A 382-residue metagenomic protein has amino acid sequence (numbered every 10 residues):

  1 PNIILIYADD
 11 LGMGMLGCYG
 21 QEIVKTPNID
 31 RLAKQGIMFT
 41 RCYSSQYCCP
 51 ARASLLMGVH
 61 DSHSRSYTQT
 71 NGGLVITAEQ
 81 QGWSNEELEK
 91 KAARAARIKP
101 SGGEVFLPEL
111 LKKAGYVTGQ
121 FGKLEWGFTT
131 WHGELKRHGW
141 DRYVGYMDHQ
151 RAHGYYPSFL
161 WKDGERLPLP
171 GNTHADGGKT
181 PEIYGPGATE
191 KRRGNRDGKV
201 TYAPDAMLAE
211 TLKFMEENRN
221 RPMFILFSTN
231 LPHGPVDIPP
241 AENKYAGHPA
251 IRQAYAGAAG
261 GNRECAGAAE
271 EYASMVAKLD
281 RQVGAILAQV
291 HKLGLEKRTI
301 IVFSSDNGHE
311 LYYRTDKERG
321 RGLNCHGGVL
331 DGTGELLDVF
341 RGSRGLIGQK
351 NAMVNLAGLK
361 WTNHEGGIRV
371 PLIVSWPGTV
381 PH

Functional and structural regions predicted by a protein language model:
P1, A51, H138, Y156 (+1 more regions): Change "...and in nucleic-acid phosphodiester-cleaving endonucleases..." to "...and in nucleic-acid processing enzymes
N2-A8: Short beta-strand segments enriched in small/hydrophobic residues
A8-V24, R31, T40, S44-Y47 (+4 more regions): Active-site-proximal cap/lid insertion segments
M13-Y116, T130, A152, R166 (+1 more regions): Active-site segment of extracytoplasmic enzymes that catalyze sulfate/phosphate-ester chemistry
L56-D61, K136-G139, R319-G320: Short, hinge-like loop/turn segments at secondary-structure boundaries
